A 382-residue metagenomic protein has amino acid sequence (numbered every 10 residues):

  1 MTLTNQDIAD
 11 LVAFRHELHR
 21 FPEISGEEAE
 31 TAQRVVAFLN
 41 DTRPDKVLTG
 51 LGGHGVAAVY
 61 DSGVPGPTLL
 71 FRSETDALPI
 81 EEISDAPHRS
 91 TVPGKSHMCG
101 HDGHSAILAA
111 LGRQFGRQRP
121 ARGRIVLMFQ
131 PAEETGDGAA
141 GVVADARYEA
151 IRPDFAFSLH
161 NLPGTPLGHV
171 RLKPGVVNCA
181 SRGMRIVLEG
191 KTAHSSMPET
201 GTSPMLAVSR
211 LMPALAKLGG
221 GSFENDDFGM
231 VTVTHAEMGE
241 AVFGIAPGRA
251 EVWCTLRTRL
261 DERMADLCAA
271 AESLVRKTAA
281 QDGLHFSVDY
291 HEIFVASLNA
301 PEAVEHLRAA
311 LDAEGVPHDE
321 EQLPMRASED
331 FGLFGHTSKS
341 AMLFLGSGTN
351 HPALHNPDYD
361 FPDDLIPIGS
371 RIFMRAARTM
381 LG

Functional and structural regions predicted by a protein language model:
M1-H16, R20-P22, V64, R117 (+4 more regions): N-terminal hydrophobic/helix-forming segments and targeting peptides
M1-H97, D102, A106-A121: Acidic/His- and Gly-rich active-site-bordering loop/insert found across diverse amide/peptide-bond hydrolases
L18, A58, F71, H101 (+8 more regions): Divalent metal-coordination and catalytic microenvironments
G26, H97-A106, P198-L206, D360-R371: Short, conserved micro-motifs enriched in small and acidic residues
V56-A57, L78-I80, D85-S96, D102-G103 (+2 more regions): Histidine/acidic-residue-rich, glycine-tolerant segments that coordinate divalent metal ions
L70-R72, E81, M184-I186, M342-G348: Non-cysteine beta-strand/loop elements that form the S-adenosyl-L-methionine
S209-G382: Metal-dependent amide/peptide-bond hydrolase catalytic core, centered on the "pita-bread" metallohydrolase fold
